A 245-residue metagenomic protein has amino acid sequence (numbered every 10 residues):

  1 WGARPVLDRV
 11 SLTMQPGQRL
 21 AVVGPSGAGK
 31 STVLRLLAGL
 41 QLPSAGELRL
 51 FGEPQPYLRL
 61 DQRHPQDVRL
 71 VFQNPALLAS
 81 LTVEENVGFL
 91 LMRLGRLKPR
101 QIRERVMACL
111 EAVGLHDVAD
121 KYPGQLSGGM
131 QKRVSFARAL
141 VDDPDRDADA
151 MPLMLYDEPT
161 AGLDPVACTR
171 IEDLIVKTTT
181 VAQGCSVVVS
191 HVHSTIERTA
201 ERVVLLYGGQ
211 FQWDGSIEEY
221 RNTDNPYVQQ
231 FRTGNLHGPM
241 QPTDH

Functional and structural regions predicted by a protein language model:
V23-P25: The feature captures the beta-strand-to-loop junction immediately N-terminal to the Walker
A38: Helix-to-loop junction immediately C-terminal to a conserved catalytic motif
Q55-R69, P99, Y220-D224: ABC ATPase NBD coupling module
P99-D117: Conserved ABC ATPase "signature" region
Y122-L126, M130: Conserved ABC ATPase signature
M154-D157: Catalytic Walker B motif of ABC-type/P-loop ATPase nucleotide-binding domains
T169-V181: Helical segment within the ABC ATPase nucleotide-binding domain
I196-R198: A short, surface-exposed alpha-helical micro-motif characterized by mixed small hydrophobic and charged/polar residues
